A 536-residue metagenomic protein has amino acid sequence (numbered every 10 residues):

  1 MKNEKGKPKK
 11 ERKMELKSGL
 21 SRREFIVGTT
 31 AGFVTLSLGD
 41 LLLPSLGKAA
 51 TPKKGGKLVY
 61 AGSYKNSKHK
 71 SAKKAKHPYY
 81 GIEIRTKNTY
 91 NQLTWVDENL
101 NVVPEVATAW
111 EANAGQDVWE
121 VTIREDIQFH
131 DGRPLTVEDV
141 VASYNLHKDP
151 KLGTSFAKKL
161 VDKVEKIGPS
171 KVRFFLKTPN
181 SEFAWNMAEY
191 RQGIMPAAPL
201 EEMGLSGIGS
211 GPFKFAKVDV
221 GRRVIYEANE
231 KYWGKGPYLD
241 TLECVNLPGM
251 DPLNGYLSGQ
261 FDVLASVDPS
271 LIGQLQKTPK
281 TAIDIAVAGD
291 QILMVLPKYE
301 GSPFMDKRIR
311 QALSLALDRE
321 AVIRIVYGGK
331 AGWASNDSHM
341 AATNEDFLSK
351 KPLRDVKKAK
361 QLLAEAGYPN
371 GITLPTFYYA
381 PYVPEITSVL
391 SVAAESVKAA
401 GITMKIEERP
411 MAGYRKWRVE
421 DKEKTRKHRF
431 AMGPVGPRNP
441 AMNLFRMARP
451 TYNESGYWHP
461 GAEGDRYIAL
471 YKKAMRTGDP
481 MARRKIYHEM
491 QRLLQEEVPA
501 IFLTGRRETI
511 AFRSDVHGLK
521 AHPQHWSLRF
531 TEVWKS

Functional and structural regions predicted by a protein language model:
M1-L20, E24, A31, S45-L46: N-terminal secretory signal peptides
A61-A114, N145, S206-G209: N-terminal lobe/hinge region of extracytoplasmic solute-binding protein
Y79, I84, D97-N101, W185-T241 (+3 more regions): Gly/Pro-rich hinge or "lid" segments in bacterial periplasmic/extracellular proteins
T122, S155-A197, K217: Surface-exposed binding/hinge segments that line and control ligand-binding clefts or catalytic entry sites
D162, A399, T403-R415, N443-S514 (+1 more regions): Extracytoplasmic/peripheral linker and loop segments enriched in polar/acidic and small residues with frequent Thr/Pro
E230-Q274, T403: Ligand-site clamp/hinge motif
E300, A331-E365, P381-V389: Structural transition elements
F512-S536: Long beta-strand-rich cores associated with HINT superfamily self-processing modules
